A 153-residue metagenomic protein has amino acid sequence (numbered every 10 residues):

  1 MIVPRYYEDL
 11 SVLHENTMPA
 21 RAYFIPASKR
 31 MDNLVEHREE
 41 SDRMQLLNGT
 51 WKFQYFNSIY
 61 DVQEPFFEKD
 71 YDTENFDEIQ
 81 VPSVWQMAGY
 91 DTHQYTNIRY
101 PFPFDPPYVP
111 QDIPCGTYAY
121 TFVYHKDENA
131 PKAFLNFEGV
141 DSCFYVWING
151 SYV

Functional and structural regions predicted by a protein language model:
I2-R21, P26-R38, K52-F56, V84-A88 (+2 more regions): Accessory beta-strand-rich segments of carbohydrate-active enzymes
H37-E40, V62: Short secondary-structure capping/turn segments at boundaries of alpha-helices and beta-strands
E39, R43, F67-E68, P114: Generic detector of ordered secondary-structure context
R43-Q54: Mature N-terminal segment immediately following signal peptide/propeptide cleavage in secreted/periplasmic
M44-Q45, I79, Y120-F122: Generic detection of short hydrophobic beta-strand segments and adjacent strand-loop junctions
N48, T73, Y118-A119: Hydrophobic residues on conserved beta-strands that form the core of alpha/beta folds
K52-S58, P65-Q94: Predominantly extracellular/luminal regions of secreted and cell-surface proteins, especially disulfide-bonded
R99-P106: Surface-exposed acidic, glycine/proline-enriched linker/cap segments that occur as 15-30-residue helix-coil
